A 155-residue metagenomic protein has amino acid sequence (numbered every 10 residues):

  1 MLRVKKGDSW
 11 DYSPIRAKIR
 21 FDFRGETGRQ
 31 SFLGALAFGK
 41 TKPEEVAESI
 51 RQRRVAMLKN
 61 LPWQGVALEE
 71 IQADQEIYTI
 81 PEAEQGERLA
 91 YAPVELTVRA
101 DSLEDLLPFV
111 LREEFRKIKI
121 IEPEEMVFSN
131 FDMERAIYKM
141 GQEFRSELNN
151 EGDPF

Functional and structural regions predicted by a protein language model:
M1-F155: Long, contiguous binding/interaction regions
